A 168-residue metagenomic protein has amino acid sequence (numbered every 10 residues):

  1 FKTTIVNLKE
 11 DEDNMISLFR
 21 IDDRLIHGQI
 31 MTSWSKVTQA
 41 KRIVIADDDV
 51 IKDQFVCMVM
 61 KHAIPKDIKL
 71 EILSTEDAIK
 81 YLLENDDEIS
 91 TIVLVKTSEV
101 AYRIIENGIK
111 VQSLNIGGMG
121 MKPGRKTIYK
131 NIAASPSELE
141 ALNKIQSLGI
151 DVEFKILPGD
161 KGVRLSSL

Functional and structural regions predicted by a protein language model:
L8, E12-K69: Long, hydrophobic N-terminal alpha-helical segment
I16-F19, K41-V44, K69-E71, S90-V93 (+2 more regions): Structural motif
M31-T32, A101, L142: Generic hydrophobic/aromatic pocket-lining and core-packing "Φ" positions
V37, K61, P65, L70-L73 (+6 more regions): NTP/phosphate- and nucleic-acid-binding module
I51-D53, A78-I79, M121-G124: Short gly/pro/ser/thr-enriched loop/turn and capping motifs at secondary-structure boundaries
E71-G117: Ordered, amphipathic secondary-structure segments that act as subunit-interaction surfaces in large macromolecular
S98, N107, Q112-L168: Glycine-rich, aromatic-bearing surface loops/beta-hairpins
